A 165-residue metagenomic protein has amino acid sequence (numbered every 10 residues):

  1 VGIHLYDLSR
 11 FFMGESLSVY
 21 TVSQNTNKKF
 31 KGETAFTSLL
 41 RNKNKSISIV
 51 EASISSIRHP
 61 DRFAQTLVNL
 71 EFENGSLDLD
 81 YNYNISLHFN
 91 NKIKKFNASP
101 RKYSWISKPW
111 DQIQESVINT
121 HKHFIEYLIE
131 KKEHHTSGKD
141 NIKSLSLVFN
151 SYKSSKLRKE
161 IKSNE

Functional and structural regions predicted by a protein language model:
H4-N84, H121-E130, N150, S163: Contiguous beta-strand/loop segments that form the cofactor/metal-binding neighborhood of enzyme cores
L5, L87-K94, D111-Q112, V117: Short, functional N-terminal and low-complexity linear motifs
Y20-K29, K92-R101, H134-H135: A broadly tuned preference for mixed-charge, low-complexity surface segments
N27-K28, H88-F89, L145: Short secondary-structure boundary/hinge segments and terminal tails
S56-R62, H88-N91, S104-D111: Short, surface-exposed linear segments at secondary-structure transitions and domain or protein termini
V68-L70, N84-K102: Short polybasic amphipathic segments
N97-E165: C-terminal helical cap and adjacent loop that interface with cofactors, partners, or active-site loops
